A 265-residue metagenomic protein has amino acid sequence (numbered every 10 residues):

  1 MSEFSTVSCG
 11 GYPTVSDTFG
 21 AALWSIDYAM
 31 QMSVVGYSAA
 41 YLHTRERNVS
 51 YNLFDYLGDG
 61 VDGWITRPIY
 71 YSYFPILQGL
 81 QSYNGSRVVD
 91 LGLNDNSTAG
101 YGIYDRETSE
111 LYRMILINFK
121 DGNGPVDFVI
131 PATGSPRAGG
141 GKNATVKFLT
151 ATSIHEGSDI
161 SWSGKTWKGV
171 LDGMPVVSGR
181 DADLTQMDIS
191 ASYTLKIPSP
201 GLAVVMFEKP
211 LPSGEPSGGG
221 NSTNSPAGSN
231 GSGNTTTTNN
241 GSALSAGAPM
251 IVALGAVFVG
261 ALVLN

Functional and structural regions predicted by a protein language model:
S2-S5, L42-E46, L116-K120, L149-A151 (+1 more regions): Active-site-proximal beta-strand/loop segments in catalytic clefts of secreted hydrolases
T6-Y101, T108-E110: Aromatic/acidic polysaccharide-binding cleft in carbohydrate-active enzymes
N48, N84, N96, N143 (+4 more regions): N-linked glycosylation sites
L93-G139, V146-S153, P200-A203: Carbohydrate-binding surface patches
L111-Y112, I117-D121, G179, D188-P210: Extracellular low-complexity, Gly/Ser/Thr-rich intrinsically disordered linkers and protease-sensitive activation/hinge
T133-S199, S222: Acidic, Ser/Thr/Pro-rich beta/coil linker or hinge segments at domain junctions
M206-N240: C-terminal low-complexity, Ser/Thr- and acidic/Pro-rich disordered "stalk" regions positioned immediately N-terminal
N240-N265: Cleavable C-terminal sorting propeptides in eukaryotic secreted/cell-surface proteins
